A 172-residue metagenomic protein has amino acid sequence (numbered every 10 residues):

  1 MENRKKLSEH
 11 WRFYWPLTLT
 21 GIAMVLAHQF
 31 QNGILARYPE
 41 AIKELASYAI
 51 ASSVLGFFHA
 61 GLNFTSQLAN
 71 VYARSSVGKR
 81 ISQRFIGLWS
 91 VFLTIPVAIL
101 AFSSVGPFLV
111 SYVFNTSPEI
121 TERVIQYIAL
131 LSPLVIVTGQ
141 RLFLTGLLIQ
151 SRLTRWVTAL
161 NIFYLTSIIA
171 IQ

Functional and structural regions predicted by a protein language model:
M1-L17, N70-L134: Short alpha-helical transmembrane segments in multi-pass integral membrane proteins
E9, F13, N32-G56, E119-R123: Interfacial/gating helices of multi-pass transporter permease domains
E9-A36, L130: Transmembrane helical elements of multi-pass membrane transporters/channels
T18, Q83, L147-Q172: Alpha-helical transmembrane segments of multi-pass membrane transporters/permeases
I22-L26, F57-T65, P133-Q140, T166: Hydrophobic/aromatic residues within the transmembrane alpha-helices of Major Facilitator Superfamily
P39-E40, V77, F114-S117, I149-R152: Short helix-loop-helix connector
S47-V97, R141-Q150, W156: Small-residue-rich hydrophobic transmembrane alpha-helices
